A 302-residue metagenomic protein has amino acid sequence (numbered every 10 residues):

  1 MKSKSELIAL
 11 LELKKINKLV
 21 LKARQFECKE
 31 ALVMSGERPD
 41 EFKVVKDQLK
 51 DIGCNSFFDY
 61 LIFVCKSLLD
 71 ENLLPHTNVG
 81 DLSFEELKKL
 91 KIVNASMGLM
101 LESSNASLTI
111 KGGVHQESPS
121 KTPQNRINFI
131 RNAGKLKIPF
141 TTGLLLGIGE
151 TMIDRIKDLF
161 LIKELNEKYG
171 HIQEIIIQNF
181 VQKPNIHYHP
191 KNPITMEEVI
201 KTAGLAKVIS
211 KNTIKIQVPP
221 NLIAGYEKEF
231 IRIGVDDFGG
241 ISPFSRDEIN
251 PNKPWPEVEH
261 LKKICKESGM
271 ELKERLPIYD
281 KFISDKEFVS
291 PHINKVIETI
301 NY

Functional and structural regions predicted by a protein language model:
K2-E167: Conserved Radical SAM active-site core
N17, E71, I156-Y302: Auxiliary Fe-S-binding modules of radical SAM enzymes
